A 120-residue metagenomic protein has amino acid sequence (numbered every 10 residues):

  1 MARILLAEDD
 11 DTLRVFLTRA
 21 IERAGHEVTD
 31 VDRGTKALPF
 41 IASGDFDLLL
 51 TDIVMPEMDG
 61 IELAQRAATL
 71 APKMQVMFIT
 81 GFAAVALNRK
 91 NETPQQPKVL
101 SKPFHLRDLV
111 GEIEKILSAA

Functional and structural regions predicted by a protein language model:
E8: Conserved acidic carboxylate
V15-R23: Charged docking surfaces used in two-component/phosphorelay signaling
D30-P39, G60: Helix N-cap/capping motif at the beta->alpha junctions
P39, I61-K73: Short amphipathic alpha-helix used as the core "switch/output" element in two-component signaling
D52: Active-site residues of response regulator receiver
M55: Receiver (REC) domain active-site loop signature in two-component systems and cognate sites in sensor histidine kinases
F104-E114: C-terminal output helix
